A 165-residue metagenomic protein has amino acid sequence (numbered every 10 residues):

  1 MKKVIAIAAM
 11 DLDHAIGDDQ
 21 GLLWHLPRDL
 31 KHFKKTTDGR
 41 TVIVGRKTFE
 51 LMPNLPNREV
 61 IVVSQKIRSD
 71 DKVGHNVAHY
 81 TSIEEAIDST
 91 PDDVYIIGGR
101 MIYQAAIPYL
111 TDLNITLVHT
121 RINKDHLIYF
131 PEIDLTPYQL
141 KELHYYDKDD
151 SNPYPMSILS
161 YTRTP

Functional and structural regions predicted by a protein language model:
K2-P165: Enzymes that bind and transform nitrogen-containing heteroaromatic metabolites
